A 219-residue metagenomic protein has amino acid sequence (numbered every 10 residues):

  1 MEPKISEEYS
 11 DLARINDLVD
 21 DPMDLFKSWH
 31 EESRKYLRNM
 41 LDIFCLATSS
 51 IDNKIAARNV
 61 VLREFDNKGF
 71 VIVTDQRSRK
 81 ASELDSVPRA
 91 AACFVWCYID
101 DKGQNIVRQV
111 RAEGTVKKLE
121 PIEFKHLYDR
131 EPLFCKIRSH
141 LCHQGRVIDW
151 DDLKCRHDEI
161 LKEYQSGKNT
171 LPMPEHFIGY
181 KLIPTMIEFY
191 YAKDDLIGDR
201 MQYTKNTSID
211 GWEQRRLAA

Functional and structural regions predicted by a protein language model:
M1-A219: Binding-site signature for planar aromatic cofactors or substrates
